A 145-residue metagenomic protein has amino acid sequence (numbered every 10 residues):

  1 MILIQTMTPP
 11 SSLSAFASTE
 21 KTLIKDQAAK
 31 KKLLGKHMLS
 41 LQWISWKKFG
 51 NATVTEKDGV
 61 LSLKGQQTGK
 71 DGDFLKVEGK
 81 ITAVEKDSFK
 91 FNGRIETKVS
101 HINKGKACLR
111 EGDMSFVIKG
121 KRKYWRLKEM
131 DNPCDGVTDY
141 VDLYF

Functional and structural regions predicted by a protein language model:
L3-L13: C-terminal segment of classical bacterial N-terminal signal peptides
S18-A52, G65-Q67, K123-D131, V137 (+1 more regions): Tryptophan-anchored aromatic micro-motifs
N51-V54, K76-A83, E111-V117, L143: Hydrophobic/aromatic beta-strand elements that line small-molecule binding cavities or substrate pockets in beta-rich
E56-D58, G120: A generic beta-sheet turn/junction motif
D58-I102: Mature extracytoplasmic domains of secretory-pathway proteins
D73-V77, S100-C108, D135-V141: A short, polar/proline- and glycine-enriched secondary-structure boundary/capping micro-motif
F89, M114, W125, V141: A broad, low-specificity signal marking well-ordered, structured residues that form hydrophobic/aromatic
F91-G120: An anionic, turn-rich surface loop/hairpin at beta-sheet edges that serves as a generic interaction/coordination patch
